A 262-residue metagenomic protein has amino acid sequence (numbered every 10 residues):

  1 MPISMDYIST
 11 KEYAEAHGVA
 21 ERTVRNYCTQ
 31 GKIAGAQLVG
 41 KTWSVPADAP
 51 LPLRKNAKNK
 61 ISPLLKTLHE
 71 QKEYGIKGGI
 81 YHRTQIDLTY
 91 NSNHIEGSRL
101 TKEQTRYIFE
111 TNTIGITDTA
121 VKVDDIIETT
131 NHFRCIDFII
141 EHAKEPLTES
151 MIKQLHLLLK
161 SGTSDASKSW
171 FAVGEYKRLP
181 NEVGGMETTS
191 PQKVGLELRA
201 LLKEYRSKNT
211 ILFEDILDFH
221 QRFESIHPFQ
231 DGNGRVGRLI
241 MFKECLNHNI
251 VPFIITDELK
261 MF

Functional and structural regions predicted by a protein language model:
M1-A16, E21-K32, L38-F262: FIC/Doc superfamily catalytic core
